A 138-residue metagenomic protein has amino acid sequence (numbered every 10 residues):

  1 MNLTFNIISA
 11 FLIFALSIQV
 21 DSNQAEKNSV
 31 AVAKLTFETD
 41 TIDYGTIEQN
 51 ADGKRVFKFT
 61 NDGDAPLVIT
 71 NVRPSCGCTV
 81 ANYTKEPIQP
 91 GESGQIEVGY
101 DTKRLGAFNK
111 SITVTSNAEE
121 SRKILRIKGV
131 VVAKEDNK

Functional and structural regions predicted by a protein language model:
M1-E26: Bacterial Sec-dependent N-terminal signal peptides
Q19-A51, E120-K138: Long, low-complexity ectodomains and other extracytoplasmic segments of secretory-pathway proteins
N50-V56, K103-S111: Short, solvent-exposed loop/turn segments enriched in Ser/Thr/Gly
F59-G63: Asparagine-centered strand-capping/turn motif at beta-strand->loop junctions
D64-I69, R122: Short acidic/proline- and small/hydrophobic-mixed sequence motifs that coincide with surface turns and coil-to-beta
S75-N82: Short, solvent-exposed loop/linker segments at beta-strand-coil boundaries, enriched for Pro/Gly and Ser/Thr
P87-S93: Short proline/glycine- and polar residue-rich coil/turn motifs
T113-S121: Short, exposed beta-strand-loop hairpins at the edges of beta-sheets in extracellular/periplasmic proteins
